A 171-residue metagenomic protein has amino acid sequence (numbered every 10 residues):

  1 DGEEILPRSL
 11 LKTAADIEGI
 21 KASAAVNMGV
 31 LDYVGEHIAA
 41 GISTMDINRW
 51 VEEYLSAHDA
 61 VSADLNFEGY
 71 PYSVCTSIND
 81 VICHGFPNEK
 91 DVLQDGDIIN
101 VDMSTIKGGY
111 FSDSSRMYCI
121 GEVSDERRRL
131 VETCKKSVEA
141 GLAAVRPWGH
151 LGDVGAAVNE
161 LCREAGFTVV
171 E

Functional and structural regions predicted by a protein language model:
D1-E171: Active-site neighborhoods and metal-handling regions in enzymes and metal-associated proteins
